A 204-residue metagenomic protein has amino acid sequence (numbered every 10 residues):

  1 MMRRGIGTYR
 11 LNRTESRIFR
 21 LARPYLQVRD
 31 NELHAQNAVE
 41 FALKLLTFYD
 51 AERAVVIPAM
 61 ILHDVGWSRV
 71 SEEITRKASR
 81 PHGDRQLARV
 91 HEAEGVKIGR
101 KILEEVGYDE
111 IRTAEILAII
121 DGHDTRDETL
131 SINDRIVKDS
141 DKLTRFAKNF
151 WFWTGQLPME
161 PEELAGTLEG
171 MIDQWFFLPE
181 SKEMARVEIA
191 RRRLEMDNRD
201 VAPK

Functional and structural regions predicted by a protein language model:
M2-Y9, L26-E52, L62, E73 (+2 more regions): Divalent metal-dependent phosphate-bond-processing catalytic cores, especially two-metal-ion Mg2+/Mn2+ enzymes that act
R13-N37, E72-Q86: Active-site flanking loop/helix segments enriched in acidic
D30, R53, L87, H91: Conserved acidic
A38-V39, L43-L45, R89-E105: An active-site-proximal "capping" alpha-helix that borders the catalytic cofactor pocket
A54-R80, G95, E115-T125: His-Asp-centered metal-binding catalytic motifs of divalent-metal-dependent phosphohydrolases/nucleases
